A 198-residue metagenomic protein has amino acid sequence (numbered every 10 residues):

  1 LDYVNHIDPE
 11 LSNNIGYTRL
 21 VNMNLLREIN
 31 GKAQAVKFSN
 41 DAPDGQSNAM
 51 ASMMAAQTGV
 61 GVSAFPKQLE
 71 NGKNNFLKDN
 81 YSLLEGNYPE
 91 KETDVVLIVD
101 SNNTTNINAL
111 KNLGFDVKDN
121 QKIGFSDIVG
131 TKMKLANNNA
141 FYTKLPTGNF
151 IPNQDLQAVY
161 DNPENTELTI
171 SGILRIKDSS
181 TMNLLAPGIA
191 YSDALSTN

Functional and structural regions predicted by a protein language model:
L1-N198: Basic-flanked hydrophobic alpha-helices used for secretion and membrane insertion
